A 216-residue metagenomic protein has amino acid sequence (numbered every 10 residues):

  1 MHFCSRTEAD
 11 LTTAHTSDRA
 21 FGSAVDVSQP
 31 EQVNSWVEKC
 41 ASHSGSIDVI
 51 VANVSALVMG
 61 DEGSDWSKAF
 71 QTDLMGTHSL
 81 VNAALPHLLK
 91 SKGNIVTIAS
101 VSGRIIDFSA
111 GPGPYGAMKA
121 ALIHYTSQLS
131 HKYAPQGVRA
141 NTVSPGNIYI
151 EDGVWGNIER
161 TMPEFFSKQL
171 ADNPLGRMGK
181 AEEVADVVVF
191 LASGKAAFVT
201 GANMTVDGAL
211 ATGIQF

Functional and structural regions predicted by a protein language model:
M1-L11: Conserved glycine-rich Rossmann-like NAD(P)H-binding loop of the short-chain dehydrogenase/reductase
H15, P135, P145-N173, G213-F216: A glycine/serine/threonine-rich, flexible loop-to-helix segment that serves as the NAD(P) cofactor-binding "lid"
S35-S42, D61-Q71: Active-site Tyr-X3-Lys motif and surrounding loop/helix of classical short-chain dehydrogenase/reductase
E38, S42, T72-G93, S130-H131 (+2 more regions): Amphipathic alpha-helical dimer-interface segment in Rossmann-like NAD(P)H-dependent oxidoreductases
A56, G63-V81, V96, L122 (+1 more regions): Catalytic Tyr-X3-Lys loop
L57-G60, L89, N94-A121, T126-P135 (+1 more regions): Catalytic loop of short-chain dehydrogenase/reductase
A134, R139, V199-G201: Short, small/polar-rich loop/turn modules that mediate ligand/substrate recognition or access, typified
V188-V189, T200-F216: Short C-terminal tail/terminal secondary-structure segment of NAD(P)H-dependent dehydrogenase/reductase domains
